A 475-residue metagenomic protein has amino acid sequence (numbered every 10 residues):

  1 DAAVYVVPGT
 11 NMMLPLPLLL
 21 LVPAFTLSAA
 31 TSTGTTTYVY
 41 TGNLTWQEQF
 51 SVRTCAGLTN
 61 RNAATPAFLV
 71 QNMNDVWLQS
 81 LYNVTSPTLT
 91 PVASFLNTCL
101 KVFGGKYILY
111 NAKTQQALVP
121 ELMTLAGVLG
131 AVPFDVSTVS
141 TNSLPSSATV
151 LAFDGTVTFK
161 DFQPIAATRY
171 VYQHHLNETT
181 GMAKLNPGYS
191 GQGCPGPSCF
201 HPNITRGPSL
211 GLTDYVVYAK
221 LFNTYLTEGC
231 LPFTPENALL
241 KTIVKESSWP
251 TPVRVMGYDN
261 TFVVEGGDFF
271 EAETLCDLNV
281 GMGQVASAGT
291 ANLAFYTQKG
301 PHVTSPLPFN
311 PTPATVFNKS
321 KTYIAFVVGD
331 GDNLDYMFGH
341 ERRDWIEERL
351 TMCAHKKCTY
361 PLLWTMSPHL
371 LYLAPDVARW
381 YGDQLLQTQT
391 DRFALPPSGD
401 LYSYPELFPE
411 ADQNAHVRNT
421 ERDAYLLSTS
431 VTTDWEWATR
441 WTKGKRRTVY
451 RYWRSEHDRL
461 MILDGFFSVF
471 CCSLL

Functional and structural regions predicted by a protein language model:
D1-N11: Intrinsically disordered, low-complexity basic segments at termini and long loops, enriched in Pro/Gly and/or Arg/Ser
M13-A30: Cleavable N-terminal signal peptides of Sec/SRP-targeted secreted and luminal proteins
S28-L373, L475: Terminal accessory/targeting
P252-T274, A411-L475: Catalytic domains of cell-wall/extracellular-matrix polysaccharide-remodeling enzymes, centered on de-N-acetylation
G266-G267, Y336-H340, L373-W380, Y404-E410 (+1 more regions): A short acidic (Asp/Glu
V316-N318, E347-K357, L373-S398, T420-A424: Acidic (Asp/Glu)-rich catalytic clusters
S320, V327-D332, A394-Y402, L426-K445: Active-site groove signature of glycoside hydrolases
I324-F326, Y360-L362, M366, F393-P397 (+2 more regions): Hydrophobic faces of well-ordered beta-strands that scaffold small-molecule active sites in alpha/beta enzyme cores
